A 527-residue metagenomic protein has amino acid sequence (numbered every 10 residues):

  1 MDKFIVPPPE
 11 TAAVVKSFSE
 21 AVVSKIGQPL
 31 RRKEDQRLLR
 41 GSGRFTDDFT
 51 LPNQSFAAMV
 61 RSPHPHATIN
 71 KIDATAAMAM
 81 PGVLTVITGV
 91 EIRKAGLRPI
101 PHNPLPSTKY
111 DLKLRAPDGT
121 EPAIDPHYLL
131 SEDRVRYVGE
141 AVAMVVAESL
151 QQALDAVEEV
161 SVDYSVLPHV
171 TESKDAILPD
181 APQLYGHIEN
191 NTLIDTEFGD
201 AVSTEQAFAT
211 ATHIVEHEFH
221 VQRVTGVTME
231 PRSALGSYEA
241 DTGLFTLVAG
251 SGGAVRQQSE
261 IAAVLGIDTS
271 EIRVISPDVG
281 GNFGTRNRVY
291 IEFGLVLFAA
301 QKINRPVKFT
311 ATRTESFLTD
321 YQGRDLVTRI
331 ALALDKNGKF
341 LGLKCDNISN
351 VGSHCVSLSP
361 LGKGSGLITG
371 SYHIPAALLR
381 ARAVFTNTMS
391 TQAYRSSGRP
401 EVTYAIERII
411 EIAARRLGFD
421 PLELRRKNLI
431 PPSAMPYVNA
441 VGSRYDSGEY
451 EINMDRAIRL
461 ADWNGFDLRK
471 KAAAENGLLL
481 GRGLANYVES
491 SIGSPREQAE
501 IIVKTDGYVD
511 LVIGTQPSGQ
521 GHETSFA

Functional and structural regions predicted by a protein language model:
M1-L193, I214: Flexible, low-hydrophobicity surface segments
M1-R40, E451-E475, E500-I502, Y508-V512 (+1 more regions): Intrinsic disorder at enzyme termini
D2-P8, L105-L150, G284-K336, T391-R416 (+1 more regions): Glycine-rich and small/hydrophobic secondary-structure elements
Q28, E34-R37, K109-D125, N191-A234 (+2 more regions): Glycine-rich loop/linker segments at domain edges
M59-K94, M144-Y164, S233-I303, S349 (+6 more regions): Alpha-helical support elements that line or immediately flank enzyme active sites and cofactor-binding pockets
L97-P101, A156-E159, A249, Q258-E260 (+10 more regions): Short acidic, glycine/serine/threonine-rich loops at helix termini
P168-K174, T269, F419-N428, N464-G477: Flexible, glycine/charged-enriched surface loops at secondary-structure junctions
D180-L265, P431-Y508: Helix-loop-helix junctions that connect adjacent transmembrane helices in secondary transporters/permeases, recognized
